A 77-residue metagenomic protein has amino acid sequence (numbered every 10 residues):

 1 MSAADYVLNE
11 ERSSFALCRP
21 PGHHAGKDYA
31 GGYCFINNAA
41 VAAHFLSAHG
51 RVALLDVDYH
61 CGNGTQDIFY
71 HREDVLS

Functional and structural regions predicted by a protein language model:
M1-N9, F15-S77: Conserved alpha-helical scaffold segments that buttress catalytic/binding sites
